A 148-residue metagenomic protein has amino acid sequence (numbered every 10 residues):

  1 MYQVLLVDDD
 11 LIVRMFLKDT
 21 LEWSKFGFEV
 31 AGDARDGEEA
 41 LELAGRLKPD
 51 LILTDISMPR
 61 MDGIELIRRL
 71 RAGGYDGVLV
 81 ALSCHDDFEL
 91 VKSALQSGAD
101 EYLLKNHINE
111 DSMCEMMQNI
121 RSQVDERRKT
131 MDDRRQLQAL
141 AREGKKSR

Functional and structural regions predicted by a protein language model:
D8, D55: Active-site residues of response regulator receiver
L11-G32: Two-component/phosphorelay signaling modules centered on CheY-like receiver
D33-E42, G63-L66: Helix N-cap/capping motif at the beta->alpha junctions
L47-L53: Active-site beta3 strand of CheY-like receiver
P49, G63, Y75, L95-D100: As written
M58: Receiver (REC) domain active-site loop signature in two-component systems and cognate sites in sensor histidine kinases
K92-R148: Interdomain helical linkers/hinges and coiled-coil/dimerization scaffolds that transmit conformational signals
